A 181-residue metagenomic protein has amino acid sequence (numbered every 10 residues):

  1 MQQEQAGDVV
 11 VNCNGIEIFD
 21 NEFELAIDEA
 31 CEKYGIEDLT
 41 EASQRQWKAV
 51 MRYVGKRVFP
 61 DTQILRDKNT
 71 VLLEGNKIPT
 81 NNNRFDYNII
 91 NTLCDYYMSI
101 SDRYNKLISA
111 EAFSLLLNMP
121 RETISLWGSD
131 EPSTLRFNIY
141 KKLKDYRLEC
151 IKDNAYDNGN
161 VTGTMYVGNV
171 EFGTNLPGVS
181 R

Functional and structural regions predicted by a protein language model:
M1-A155: N-terminal, charge-rich alpha-helical recognition modules
D145-R181: Amphipathic alpha-helical protein-protein interaction segments
